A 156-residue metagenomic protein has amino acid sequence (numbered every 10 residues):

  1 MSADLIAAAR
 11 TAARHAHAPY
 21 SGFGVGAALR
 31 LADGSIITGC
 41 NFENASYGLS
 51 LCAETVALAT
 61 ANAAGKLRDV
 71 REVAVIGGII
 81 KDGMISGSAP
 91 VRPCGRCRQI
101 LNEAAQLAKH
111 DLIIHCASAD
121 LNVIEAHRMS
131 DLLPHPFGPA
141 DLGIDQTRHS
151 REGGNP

Functional and structural regions predicted by a protein language model:
M1-A7, D82-I85: Short, compositionally biased leader-like segments
A3-A18: Short, basic/aromatic recognition patches
G24-L31: Short beta-strand scaffold segments in enzyme catalytic cores
T38-D141: Zn2+-dependent cytidine deaminase-like catalytic core
G154-P156: A cross-taxon signal for low-complexity, glycine/charged-rich
